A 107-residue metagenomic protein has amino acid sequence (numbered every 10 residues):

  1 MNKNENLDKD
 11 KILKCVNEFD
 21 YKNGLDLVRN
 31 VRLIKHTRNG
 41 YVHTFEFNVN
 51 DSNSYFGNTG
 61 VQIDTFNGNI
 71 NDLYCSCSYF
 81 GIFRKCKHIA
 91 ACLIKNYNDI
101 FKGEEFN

Functional and structural regions predicted by a protein language model:
M1-N107: Long, low-complexity, compositionally biased intrinsically disordered regions
